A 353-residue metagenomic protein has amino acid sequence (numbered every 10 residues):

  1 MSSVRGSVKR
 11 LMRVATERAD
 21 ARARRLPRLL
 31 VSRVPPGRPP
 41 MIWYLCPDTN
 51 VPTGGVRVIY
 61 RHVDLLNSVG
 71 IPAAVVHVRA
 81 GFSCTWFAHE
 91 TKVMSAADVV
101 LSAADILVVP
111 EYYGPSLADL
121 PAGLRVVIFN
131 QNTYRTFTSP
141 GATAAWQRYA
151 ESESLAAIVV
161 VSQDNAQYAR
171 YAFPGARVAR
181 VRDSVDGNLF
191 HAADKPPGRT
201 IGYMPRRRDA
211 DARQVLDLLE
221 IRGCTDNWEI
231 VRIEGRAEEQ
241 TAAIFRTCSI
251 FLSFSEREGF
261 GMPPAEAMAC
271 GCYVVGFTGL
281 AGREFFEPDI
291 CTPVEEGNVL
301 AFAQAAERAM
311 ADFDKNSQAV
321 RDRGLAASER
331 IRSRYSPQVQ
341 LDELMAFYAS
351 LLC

Functional and structural regions predicted by a protein language model:
G55-D64, A144, N165-E239: Conserved catalytic-core segment of nucleotide-activated headgroup transferases in glycan assembly
V78-S154: Extended catalytic core of nucleotide-activated donor transferases of GT-like folds
A242, A265-A269, R283-E284: Short alpha-helical segment that forms part of, or immediately flanks, the ligand-binding pocket in carbohydrate-active
E256: Aromatic "clamp/platform" in nucleotide-sugar-dependent glycosyltransferases that forms part of the donor/acceptor
Y273-G276: Short hydrophobic beta-strand element within catalytic cores of glycosyltransferases and related nucleotide-activated
E284-A311: Change "using UDP/GDP/dTDP sugars" to "using nucleotide sugars
D314-A349: A charged, aromatic-enriched C-terminal amphipathic alpha-helix characteristic of glycosyltransferases across folds
